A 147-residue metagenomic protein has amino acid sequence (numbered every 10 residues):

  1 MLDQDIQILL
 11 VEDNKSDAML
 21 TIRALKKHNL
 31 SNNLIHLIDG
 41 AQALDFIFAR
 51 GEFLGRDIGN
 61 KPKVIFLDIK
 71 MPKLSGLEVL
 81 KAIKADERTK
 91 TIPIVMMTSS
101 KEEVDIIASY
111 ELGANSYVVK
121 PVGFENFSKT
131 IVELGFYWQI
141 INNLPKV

Functional and structural regions predicted by a protein language model:
M1-L9, K15-I35, A41-Q42, F48 (+2 more regions): Non-catalytic signal-transmission and effector/linker regions of two-component phosphorelay proteins
H36, K73-L74: Residue-level signal for the "D+5" position in two-component response regulator receiver
I69-M71: Receiver (REC) domain active-site loop signature in two-component systems and cognate sites in sensor histidine kinases
D86, S100-K101: Short, conserved "switch-loop" micro-motifs in signal-transduction and mechanochemical regulators
N115: Short, glycine/charged-rich "phosphate-handling" switch motifs in NTP-dependent and phosphotransfer domains
K120: A Lys-centered signature of the CheY-like receiver
